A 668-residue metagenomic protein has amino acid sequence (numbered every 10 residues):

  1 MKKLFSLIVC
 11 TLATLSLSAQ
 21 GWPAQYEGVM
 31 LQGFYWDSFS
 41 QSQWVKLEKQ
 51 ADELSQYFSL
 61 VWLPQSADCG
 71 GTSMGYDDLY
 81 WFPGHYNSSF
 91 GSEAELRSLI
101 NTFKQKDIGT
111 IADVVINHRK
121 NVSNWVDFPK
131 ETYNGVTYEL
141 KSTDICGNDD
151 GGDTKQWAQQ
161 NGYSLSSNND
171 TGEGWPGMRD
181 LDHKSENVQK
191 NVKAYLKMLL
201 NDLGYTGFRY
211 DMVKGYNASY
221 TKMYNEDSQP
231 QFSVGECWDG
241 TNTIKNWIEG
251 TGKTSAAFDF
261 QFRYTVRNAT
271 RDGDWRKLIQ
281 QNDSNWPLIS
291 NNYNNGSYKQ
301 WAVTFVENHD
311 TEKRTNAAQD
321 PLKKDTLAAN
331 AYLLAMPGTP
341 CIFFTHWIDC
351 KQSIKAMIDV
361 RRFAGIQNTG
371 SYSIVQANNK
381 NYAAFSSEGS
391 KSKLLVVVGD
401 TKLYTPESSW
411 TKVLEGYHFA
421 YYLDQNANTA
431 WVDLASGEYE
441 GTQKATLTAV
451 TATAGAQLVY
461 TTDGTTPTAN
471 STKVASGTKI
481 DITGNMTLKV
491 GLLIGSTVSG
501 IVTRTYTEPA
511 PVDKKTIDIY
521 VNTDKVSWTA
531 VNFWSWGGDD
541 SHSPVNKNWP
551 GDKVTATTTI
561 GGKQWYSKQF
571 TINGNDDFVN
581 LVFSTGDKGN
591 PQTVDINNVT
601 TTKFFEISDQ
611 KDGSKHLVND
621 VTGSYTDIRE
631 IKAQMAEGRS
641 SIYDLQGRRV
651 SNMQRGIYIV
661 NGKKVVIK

Functional and structural regions predicted by a protein language model:
Q20-W175, L181, K214-G235, G240 (+1 more regions): Acidic/aromatic-lined carbohydrate-recognition and catalytic surfaces of CAZymes acting on diverse glycans
W22-W36, K46-S55, A67-D78, R97-K104 (+4 more regions): Active-site-proximal helices and loops of the catalytic beta/alpha 8
G399-A435, T448, G464-A469, T497 (+6 more regions): C-terminal beta-sandwich/jelly-roll accessory domains of carbohydrate-active enzymes
N426-V512: Short, compositionally stereotyped local motifs that mark structural "simplifiers"
T466-S476, K525-G574, G586-D595: Aromatic-rich carbohydrate-binding modules that target alpha-glucans
K479-T487, I572-D577, N652-Q654: Surface-exposed, short loops/turns at beta-strand junctions within beta-sandwich domains
S624-Q646: Residue-level detector of functionally pivotal "anchor" positions at catalytic/ligand-binding pockets or at interdomain
I657-K668: C-terminal tail/sorting-segment detector
